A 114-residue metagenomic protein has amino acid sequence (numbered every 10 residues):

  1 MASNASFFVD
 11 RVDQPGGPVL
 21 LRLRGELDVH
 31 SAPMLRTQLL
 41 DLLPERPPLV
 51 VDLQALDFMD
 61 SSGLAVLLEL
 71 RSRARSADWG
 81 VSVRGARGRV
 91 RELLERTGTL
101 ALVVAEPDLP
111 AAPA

Functional and structural regions predicted by a protein language model:
M1-F58, E69-A114: STAS-like cytosolic regulatory interaction modules
